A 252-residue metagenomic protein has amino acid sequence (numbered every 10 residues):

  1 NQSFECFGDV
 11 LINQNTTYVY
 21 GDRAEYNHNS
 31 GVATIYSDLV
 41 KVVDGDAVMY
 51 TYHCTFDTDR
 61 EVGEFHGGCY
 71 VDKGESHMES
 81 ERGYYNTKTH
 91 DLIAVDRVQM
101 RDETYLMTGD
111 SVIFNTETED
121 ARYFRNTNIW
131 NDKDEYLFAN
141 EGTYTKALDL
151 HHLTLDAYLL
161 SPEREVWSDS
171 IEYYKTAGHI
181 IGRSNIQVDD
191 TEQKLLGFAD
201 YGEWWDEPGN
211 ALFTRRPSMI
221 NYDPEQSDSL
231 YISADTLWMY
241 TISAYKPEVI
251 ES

Functional and structural regions predicted by a protein language model:
N1-S252: Mature-chain termini and adjacent capping regions
